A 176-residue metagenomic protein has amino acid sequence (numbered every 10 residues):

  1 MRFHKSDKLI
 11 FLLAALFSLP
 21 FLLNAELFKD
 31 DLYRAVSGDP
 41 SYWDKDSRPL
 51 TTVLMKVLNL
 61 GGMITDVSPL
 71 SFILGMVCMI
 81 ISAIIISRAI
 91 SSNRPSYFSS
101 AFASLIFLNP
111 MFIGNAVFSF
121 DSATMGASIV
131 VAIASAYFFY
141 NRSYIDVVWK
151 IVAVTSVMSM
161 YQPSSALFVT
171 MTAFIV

Functional and structural regions predicted by a protein language model:
R2-K29: Transmembrane signal-anchor helices characteristic of membrane glycosylation enzymes that use polyprenol
L19-V36, Y42-L54: Extracytoplasmic catalytic/substrate-binding loops of multi-pass membrane glycan-assembly enzymes
N24-K29, L58-G62, R88, L108-F118: Juxtamembrane "helix-exit" motif on the non-cytosolic side of transmembrane helices
Y42-I73, V77: Short hydrophobic/aromatic helix or loop-helix immediately within or flanking a transmembrane segment in polytopic
D44, R48, S71, G75 (+2 more regions): Membrane-interface micro-motifs in multi-pass membrane enzymes
I73-P95, S99: Transmembrane-helix motifs of polytopic, lipid-linked glycan transferases
D146-P163, L167: Membrane-interface alpha helices of multi-pass inner-membrane proteins
L167-V176: Perimembrane helix-loop-helix junctions
